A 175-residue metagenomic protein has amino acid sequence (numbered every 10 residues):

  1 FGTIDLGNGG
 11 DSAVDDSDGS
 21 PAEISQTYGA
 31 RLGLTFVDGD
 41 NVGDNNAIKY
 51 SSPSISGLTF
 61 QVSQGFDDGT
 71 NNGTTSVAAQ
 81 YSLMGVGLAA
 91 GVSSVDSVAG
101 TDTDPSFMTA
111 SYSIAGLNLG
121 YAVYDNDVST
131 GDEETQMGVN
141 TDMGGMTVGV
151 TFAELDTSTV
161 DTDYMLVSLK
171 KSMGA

Functional and structural regions predicted by a protein language model:
F1-A175: Outer-membrane beta-barrel proteins
